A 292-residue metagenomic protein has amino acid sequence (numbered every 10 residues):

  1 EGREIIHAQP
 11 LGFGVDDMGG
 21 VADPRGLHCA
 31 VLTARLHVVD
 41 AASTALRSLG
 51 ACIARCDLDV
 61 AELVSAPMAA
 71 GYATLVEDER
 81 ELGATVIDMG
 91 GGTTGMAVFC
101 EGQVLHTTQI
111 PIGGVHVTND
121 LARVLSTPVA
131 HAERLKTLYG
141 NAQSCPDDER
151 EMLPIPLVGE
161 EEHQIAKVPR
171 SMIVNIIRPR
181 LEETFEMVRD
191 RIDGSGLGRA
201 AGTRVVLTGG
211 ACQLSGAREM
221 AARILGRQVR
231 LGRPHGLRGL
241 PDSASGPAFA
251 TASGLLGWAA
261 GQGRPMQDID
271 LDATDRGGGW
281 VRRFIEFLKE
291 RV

Functional and structural regions predicted by a protein language model:
E1-T85, Q103, T127-A130, R134-V174 (+5 more regions): Nucleotide/phosphate-binding catalytic cleft detector across ATP-hydrolyzing and phosphate-transferring enzymes
L36, L82-V124: Glycine-rich phosphate-binding loop of actin/hexokinase-like ATP-binding domains
A41, G140-S144, A200-I224: Glycine-rich phosphate-binding loops at beta-strand->alpha-helix junctions
I53, D88, L121, V188 (+2 more regions): Residue-level signature of catalytic and energy-coupling elements of molecular machines, predominantly ATP/GTP-dependent
M89-A97, A222-P234: Acidic-glycine-rich active-site phosphate/pyrophosphate-binding loop
N119, S171, N175, P179-E186 (+7 more regions): Feature representing long, continuous alpha-helical segments
F185, R189-R204: Phosphate/pyrophosphate-binding loops at sites that engage ATP/ADP/AMP, CoA/4′-phosphopantetheine, polyphosphate
A200-T203, R233, A252: Hydrophobic multi-pass inner-membrane translocation pores used for secretion and envelope-lipid/glycan export
